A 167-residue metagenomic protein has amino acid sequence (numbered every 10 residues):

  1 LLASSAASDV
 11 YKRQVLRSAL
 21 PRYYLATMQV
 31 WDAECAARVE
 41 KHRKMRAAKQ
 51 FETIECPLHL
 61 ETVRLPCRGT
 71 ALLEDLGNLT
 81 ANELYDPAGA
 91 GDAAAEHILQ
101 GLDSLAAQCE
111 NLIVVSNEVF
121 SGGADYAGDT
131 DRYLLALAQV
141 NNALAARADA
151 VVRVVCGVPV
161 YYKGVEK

Functional and structural regions predicted by a protein language model:
L1-A7, Y11: Single conserved hydrophobic/aromatic residue that forms the stacking wall/gate of nucleotide- or nucleobase-binding
A3, R64-L65, L105, L144: Structural alpha-helical scaffold elements that stabilize or flank donor/cofactor-binding regions in carbohydrate
S8, V15-P21, N111: Glycine-rich phosphate-binding loop of ATP-dependent small-molecule kinases
S8-D9, L58-V63, P159-Y162: A short acidic, often aromatic-flanked loop/helix-cap motif at beta-alpha or helix-coil junctions that lines enzyme
L16-A71: N-terminal phosphate/diphosphate-binding loop that engages ATP/GTP or pyrophosphate donors across diverse enzyme folds
K49, T70-Y85: A basic- and aromatic-enriched beta-loop-alpha substructure that forms the phosphate/nucleotide- and DNA/RNA-contacting
A81-K167: Replace "adjacent to P-loop NTPase cores in ATP/GTP-dependent enzymes" with "adjacent to NTP-binding cores
